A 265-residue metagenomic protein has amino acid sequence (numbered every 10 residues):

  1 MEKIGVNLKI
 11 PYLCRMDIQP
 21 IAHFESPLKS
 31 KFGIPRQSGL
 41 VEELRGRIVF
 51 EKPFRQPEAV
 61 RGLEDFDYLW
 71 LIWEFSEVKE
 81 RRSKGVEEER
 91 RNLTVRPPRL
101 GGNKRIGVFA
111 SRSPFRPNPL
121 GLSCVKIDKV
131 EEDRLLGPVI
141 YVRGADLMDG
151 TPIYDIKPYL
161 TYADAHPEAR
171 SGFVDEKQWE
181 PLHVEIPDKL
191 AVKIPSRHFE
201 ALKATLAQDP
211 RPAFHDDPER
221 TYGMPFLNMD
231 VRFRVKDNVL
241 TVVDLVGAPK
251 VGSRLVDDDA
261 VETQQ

Functional and structural regions predicted by a protein language model:
N7, P11-P57, L63-D65, Y159-T205 (+3 more regions): Arg/Lys-rich, positively charged N-terminal/basic patches that mediate binding to nucleic acids
L13-P20, F115-C124, L227: Short coil-to-beta-strand transition motifs
H23, S123-K126, Y141, P152: Residues located in well-ordered beta-strands
S26, K126-E131, G144, D244: A residue-level detector for short acidic-glycine micro-motifs
K29, K129-I140, L147, N238: Short, conserved beta-turn/loop elements at beta-strand boundaries and strand-helix junctions
R61-G121, F214-P218: Active-site-adjacent substructure of cysteine-protease-like catalytic cores
V125, D217-D237: Basic/aromatic recognition patch in beta-strand/loop cores that engages polyanionic ligands
M148, K236-Q265: Enriched for short, Lys/Arg-rich terminal
